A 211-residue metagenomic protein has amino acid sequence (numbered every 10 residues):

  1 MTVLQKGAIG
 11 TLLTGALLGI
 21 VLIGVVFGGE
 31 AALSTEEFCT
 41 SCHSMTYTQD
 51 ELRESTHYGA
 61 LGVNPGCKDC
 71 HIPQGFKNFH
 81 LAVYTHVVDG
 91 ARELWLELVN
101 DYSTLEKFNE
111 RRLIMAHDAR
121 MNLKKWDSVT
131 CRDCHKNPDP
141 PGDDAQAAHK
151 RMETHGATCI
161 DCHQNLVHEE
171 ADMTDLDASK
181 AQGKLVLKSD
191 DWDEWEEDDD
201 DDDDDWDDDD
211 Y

Functional and structural regions predicted by a protein language model:
T2-Y211: Short sequence/structural segments immediately N-terminal
